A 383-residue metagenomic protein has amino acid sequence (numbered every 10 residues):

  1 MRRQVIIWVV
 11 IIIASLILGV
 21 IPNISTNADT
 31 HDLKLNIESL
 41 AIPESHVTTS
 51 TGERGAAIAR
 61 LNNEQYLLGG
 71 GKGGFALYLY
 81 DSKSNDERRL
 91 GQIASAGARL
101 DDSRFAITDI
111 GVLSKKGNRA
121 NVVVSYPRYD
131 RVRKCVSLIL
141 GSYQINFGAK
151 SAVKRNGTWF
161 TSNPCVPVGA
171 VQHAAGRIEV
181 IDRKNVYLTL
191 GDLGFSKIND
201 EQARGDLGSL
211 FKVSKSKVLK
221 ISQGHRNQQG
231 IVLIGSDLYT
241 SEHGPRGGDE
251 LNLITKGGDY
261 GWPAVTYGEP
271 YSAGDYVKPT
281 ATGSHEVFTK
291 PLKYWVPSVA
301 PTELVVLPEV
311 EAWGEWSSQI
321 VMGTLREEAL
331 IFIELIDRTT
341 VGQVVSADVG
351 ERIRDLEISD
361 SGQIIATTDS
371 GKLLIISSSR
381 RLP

Functional and structural regions predicted by a protein language model:
M1-I12: N-terminal Sec-pathway targeting helices
N27-D32, L67, F105-I107, S137 (+3 more regions): Beta-propeller domain segments
T30-T49, S84-D101, I145-V168, Q202-G230 (+2 more regions): Blade-edge beta-strand/turn elements of extracellular beta-propeller and related beta-sheet repeat scaffolds
P43-F75, V299-V306: Beta-strand-rich domains and repeat architectures in extracellular enzymes and scaffolds, especially beta-propellers
A56-I58, I110, I178, Q228-I231 (+2 more regions): Hydrophobic core register within WD40 beta-propeller blades
R60-N63, L113-N118, V180-R183, L233-S236 (+2 more regions): Residue-level detector of Asp-centered blade-edge/turn motifs that repeat once per structural unit in beta-propeller
K72-G73, R128-D130, D192-G194, G244 (+2 more regions): Residue-level signature of beta-propeller blades and closely related beta-rich strand-turn architectures in secreted
E357-P383: Blade-level signature of beta-propeller repeat domains, shared across WD40, Kelch, NHL, RCC1 and BNR/Asp-box propellers
